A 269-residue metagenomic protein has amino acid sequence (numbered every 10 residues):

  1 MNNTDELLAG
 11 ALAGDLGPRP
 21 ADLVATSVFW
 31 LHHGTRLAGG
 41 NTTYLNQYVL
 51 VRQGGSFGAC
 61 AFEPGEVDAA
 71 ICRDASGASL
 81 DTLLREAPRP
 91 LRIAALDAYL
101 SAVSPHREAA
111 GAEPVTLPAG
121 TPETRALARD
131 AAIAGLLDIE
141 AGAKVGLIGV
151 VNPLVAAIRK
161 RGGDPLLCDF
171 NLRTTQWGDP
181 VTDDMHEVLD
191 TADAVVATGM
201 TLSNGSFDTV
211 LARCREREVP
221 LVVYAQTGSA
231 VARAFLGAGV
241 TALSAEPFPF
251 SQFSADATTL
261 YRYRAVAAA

Functional and structural regions predicted by a protein language model:
M1-N152, T258: Electropositive, gly/pro-rich neighborhoods at or near active sites that engage anionic ligands
G146, A194-T198, V222: Structural motif
A157-I158, S206-R213, A234: A short acidic, amphipathic alpha-helical/loop segment
G162-G163, E216-P220: A short helix->loop->beta-strand "cap" motif at the edges of active sites that frequently abuts
G162-T175: NAD(P)-binding Rossmann-fold cofactor-contacting core
D179-T191: Short acidic low-complexity segments
L189-D190, A212-E218: Short, conserved loop/helix-junction motifs that constitute active-site signature segments in enzyme catalytic cores
P220-A269: C-terminal functional extensions of proteins
